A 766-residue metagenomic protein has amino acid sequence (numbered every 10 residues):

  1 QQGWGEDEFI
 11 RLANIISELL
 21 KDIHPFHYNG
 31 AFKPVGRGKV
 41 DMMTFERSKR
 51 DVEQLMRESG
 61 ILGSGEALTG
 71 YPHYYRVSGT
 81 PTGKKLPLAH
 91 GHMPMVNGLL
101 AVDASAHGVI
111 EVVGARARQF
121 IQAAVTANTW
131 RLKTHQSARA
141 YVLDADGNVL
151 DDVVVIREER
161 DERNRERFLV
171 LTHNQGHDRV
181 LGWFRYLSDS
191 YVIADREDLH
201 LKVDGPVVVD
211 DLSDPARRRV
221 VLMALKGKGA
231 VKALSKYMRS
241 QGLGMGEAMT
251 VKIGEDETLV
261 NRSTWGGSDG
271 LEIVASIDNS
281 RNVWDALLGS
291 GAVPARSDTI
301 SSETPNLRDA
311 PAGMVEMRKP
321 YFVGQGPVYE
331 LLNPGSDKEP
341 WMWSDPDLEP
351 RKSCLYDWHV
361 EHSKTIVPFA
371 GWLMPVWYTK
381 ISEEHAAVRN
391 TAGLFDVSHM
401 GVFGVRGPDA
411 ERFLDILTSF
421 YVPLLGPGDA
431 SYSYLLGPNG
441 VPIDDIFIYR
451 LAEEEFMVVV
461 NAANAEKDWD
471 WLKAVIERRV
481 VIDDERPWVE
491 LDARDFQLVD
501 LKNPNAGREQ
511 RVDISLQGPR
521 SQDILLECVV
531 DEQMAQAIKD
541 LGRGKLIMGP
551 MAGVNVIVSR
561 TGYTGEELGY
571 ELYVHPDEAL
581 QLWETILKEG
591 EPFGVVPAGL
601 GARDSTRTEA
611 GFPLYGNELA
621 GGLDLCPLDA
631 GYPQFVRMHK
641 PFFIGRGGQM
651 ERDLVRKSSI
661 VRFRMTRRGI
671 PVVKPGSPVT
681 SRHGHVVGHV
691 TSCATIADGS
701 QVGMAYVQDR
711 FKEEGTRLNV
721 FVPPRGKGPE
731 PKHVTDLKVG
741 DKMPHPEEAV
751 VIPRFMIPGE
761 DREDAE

Functional and structural regions predicted by a protein language model:
Q1, G267, G565, K674 (+1 more regions): Glycine-rich phosphate/ribose-binding loops and adjacent secondary-structure elements that form binding surfaces
Q1-P87, L307-L348, H733-E766: Non-catalytic terminal extensions of PLP-dependent enzymes
T69-N148, G291-L435, V441: Acidic, proline/glycine-enriched N-terminal capping motif
L100-A124, L212-K236, G393-S419, N505-V530 (+1 more regions): Short glycine-/aliphatic-rich beta-strand segments at the starts of folded cytosolic domains
A115-R116, H173-D178, K228-A230, A275-R281 (+5 more regions): Helix N-cap motif at beta-to-alpha junctions
R131-N164, F168-S190, F420-V475: Well-ordered mid-protein domain cores that form the structural environment of catalytic cofactors
A145, A292, D624-E766: Glycine-rich, small/acidic residue-mixed loop/short-helix segments
Y186-F369, L373-V376, I476-R656: Glycine-rich, acidic
